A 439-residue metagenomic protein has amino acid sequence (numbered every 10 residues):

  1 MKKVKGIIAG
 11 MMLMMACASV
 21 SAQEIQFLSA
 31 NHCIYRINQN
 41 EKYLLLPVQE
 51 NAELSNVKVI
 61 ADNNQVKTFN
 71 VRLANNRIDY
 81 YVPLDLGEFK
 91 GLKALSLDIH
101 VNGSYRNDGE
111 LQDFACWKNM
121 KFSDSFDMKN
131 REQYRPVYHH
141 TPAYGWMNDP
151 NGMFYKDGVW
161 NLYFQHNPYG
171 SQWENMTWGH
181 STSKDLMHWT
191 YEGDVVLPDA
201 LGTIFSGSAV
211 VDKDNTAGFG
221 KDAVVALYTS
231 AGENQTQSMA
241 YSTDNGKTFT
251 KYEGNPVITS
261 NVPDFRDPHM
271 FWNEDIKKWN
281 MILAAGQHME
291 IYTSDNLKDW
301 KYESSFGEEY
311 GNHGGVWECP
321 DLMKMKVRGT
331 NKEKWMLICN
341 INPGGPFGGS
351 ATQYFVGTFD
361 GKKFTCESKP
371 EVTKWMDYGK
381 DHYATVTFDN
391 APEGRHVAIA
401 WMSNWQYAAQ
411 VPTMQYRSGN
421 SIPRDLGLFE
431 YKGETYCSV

Functional and structural regions predicted by a protein language model:
M1-E24: Bacterial Sec-dependent N-terminal signal peptides
K5-I7, P268, V397: Small/flexible residues
Q23-P268, W272-E318, K326-Y378, E393 (+1 more regions): Beta-rich carbohydrate-recognition and catalytic domains
G379-F388: Catalytic and ligand-binding motifs that coordinate phosphates/metal ions in nucleic-acid-processing enzymes
